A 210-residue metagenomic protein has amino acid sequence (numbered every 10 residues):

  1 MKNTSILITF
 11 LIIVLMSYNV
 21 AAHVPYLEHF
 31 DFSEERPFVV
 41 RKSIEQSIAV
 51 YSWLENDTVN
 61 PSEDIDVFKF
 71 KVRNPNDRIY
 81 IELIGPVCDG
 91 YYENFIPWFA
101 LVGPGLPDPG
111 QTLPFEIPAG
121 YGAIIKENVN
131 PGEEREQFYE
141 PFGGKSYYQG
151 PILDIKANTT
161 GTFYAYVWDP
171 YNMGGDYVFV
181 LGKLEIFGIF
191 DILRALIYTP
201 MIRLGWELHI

Functional and structural regions predicted by a protein language model:
M1-I6: Positively charged n-region of N-terminal signal peptides that target proteins for export
T9-L15: Bacterial N-terminal signal peptides
S17-N19: N-terminal signal peptide c-region/cleavage motif recognized by signal peptidases
H23-P37, F68, D89-Y91, I96-D108 (+1 more regions): C-terminal edge strands of extracellular/lumenal beta-sandwich accessory domains
F38-R73, R78-D89, W98-A100, G150: Non-catalytic, beta-strand-enriched accessory regions in extracellular/secretory proteins and membrane protein
S62-E63, G120, T160: Solvent-exposed, conformationally flexible loop/turn segments
G105-E136: Extracellular/luminal beta-rich ligand-recognition and adhesion surfaces characterized by aromatic-Gly/Pro-enriched
